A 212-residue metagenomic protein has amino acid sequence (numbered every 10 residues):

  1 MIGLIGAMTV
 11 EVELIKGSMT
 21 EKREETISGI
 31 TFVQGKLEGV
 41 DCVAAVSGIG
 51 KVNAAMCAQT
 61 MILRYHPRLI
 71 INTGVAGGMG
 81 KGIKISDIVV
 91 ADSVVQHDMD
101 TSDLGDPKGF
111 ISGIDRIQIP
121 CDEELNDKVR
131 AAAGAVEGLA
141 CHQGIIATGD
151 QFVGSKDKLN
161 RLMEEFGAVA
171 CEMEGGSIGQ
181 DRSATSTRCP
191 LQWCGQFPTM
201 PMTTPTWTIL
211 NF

Functional and structural regions predicted by a protein language model:
M1-Q59, Y65: N-terminal short beta-loop-beta anion/metal-coordinating cradle
V43-S47, I145-A147, C194: Active-site-proximal beta-strand elements of phosphoester/diester hydrolases
H66-I71: Proline-aspartate-enriched helix->loop->beta-strand connector
M79-F166: Mid-sequence, gly/pro-rich, charge-dense loop/helix-turn segments that line enzyme active sites
G154-K156, G179-Q180, M200-T206: Short active-site-adjacent structural elements
E172-P190: Short glycine-rich, acidic/polar surface loops and turns
C189-L191, F197-F212: Regulatory input/activation interfaces that engage signals or partners
